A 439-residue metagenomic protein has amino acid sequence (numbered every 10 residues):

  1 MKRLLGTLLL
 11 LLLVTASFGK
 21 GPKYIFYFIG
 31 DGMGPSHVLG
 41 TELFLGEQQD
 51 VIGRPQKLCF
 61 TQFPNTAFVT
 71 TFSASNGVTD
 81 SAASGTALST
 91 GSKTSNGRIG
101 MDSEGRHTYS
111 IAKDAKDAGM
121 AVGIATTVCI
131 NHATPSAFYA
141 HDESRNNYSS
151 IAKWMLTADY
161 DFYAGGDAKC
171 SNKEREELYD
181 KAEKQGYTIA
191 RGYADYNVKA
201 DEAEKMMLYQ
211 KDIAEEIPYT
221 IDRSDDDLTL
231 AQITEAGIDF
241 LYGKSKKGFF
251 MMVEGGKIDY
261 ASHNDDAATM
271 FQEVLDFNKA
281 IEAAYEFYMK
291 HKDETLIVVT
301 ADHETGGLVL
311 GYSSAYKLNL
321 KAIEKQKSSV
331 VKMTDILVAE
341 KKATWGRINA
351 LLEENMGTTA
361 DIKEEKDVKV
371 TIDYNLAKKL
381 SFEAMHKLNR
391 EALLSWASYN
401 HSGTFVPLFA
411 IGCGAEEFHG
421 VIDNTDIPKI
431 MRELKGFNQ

Functional and structural regions predicted by a protein language model:
K2, P55, T71, L88 (+3 more regions): Solvent-exposed, well-ordered amphipathic alpha-helical segments that flank/support binding or catalytic loops
K2-L10: Sec-dependent signal peptide recognition, specifically the positively charged N-region followed immediately by
L8, C129, D167: Residues that line or immediately flank small-molecule/substrate-binding pockets and catalytic motifs
L10-F18: Hydrophobic h-region of N-terminal signal peptides that target proteins for export in Gram-negative bacteria
P22-G40, L88-S89, K93-T94, G100-D102 (+3 more regions): Mobile, glycine-rich extracellular loop/lid and propeptide segments that shape or gate substrate/ligand access
K23-Y24, M33-T86, H132-Q439: A post-motif C-terminal structural segment
